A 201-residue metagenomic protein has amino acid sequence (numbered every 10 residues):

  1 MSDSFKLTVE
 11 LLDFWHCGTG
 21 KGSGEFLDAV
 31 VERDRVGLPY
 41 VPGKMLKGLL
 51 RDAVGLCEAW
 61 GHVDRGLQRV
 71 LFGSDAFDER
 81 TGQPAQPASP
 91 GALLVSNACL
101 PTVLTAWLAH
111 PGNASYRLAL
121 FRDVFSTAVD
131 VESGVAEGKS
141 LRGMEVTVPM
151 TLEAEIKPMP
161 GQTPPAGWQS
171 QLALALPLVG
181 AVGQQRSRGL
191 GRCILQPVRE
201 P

Functional and structural regions predicted by a protein language model:
M1-F121, A136-P201: RNA-binding basic/glycine-rich loop and surface signature characteristic of RAMP-family CRISPR effectors
V129, G134-V135: Intrinsically disordered, low-complexity linker/loop segments enriched in Gly/Pro and charged/polar residues
